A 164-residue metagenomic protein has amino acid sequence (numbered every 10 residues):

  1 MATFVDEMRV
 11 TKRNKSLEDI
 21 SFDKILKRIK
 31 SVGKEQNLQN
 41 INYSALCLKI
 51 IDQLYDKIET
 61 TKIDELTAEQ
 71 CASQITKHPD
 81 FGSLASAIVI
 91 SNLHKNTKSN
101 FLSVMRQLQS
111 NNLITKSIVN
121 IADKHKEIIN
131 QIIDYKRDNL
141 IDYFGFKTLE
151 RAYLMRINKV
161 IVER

Functional and structural regions predicted by a protein language model:
M1-R164: Extended catalytic cores of very large enzyme megasubunits
